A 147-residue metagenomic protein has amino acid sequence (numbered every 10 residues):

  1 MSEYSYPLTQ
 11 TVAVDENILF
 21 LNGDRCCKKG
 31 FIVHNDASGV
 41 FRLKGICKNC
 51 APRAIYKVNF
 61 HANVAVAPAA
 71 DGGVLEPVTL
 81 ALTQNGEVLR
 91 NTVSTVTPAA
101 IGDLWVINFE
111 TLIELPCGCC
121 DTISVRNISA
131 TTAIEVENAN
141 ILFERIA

Functional and structural regions predicted by a protein language model:
M1-A147: Extracellular jelly-roll beta-sandwich "head" domains, especially the C-terminal globular C1q domain
